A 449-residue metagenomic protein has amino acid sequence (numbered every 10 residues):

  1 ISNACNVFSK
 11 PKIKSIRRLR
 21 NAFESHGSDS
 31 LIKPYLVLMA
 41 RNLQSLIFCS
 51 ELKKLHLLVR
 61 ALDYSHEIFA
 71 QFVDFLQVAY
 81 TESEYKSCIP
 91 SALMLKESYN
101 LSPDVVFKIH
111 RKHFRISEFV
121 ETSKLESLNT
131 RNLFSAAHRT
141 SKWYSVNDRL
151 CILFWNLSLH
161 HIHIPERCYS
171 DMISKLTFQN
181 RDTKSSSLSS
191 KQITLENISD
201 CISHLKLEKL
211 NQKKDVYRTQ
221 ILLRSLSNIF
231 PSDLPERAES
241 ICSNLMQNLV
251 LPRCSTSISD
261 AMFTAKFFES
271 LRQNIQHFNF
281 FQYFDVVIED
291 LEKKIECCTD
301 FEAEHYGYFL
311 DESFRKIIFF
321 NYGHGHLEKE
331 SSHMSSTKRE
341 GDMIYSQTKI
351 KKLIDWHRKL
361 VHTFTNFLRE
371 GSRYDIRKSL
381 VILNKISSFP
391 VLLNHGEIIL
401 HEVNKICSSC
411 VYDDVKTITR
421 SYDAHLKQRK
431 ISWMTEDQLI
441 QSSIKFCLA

Functional and structural regions predicted by a protein language model:
I1-L448: Eukaryotic alpha-helical solenoid repeat scaffolds
